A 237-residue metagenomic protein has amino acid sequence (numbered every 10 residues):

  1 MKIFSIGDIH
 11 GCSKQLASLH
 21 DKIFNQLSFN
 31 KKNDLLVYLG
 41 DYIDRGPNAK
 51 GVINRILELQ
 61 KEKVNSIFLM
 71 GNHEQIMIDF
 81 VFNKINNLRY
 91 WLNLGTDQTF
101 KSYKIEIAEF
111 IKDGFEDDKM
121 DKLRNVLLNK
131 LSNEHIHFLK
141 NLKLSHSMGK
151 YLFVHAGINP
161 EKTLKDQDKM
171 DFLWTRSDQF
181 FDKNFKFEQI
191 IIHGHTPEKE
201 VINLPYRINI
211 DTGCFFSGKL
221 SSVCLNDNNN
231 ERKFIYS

Functional and structural regions predicted by a protein language model:
M1-R55: N-terminal active-site segment of His-dependent metallophosphoesterases
S5, L36-Y38, F68-L69, L152 (+2 more regions): Residue-level marker for buried hydrophobic side chains located in beta-strands that build the well-ordered beta-sheet
D8, D41, G71-N72, H195 (+1 more regions): Active-site glycine-centered loops adjacent to acidic/histidine catalytic or metal-binding residues that shape
H10-G11, D44, Q75, I158 (+2 more regions): Short, glycine/acidic-enriched loop or turn micro-motifs at the edges of active sites
K22-I23, V52-I56, I85-N87, M170-F172 (+2 more regions): Glycine-rich, phosphate-binding/catalytic loops in enzymes
K31-D34, K63-N65, G149, F187-E188: A general structural motif
R45-N141, Q179-D182: Active-site neighborhood of divalent metal-dependent phosphoester bond hydrolases
F100-K101, I105, E109-N209, G213-K219 (+1 more regions): Acidic, His/Gly-enriched loop-helix segments that form or flank divalent-metal centers in metallo-dependent hydrolases
